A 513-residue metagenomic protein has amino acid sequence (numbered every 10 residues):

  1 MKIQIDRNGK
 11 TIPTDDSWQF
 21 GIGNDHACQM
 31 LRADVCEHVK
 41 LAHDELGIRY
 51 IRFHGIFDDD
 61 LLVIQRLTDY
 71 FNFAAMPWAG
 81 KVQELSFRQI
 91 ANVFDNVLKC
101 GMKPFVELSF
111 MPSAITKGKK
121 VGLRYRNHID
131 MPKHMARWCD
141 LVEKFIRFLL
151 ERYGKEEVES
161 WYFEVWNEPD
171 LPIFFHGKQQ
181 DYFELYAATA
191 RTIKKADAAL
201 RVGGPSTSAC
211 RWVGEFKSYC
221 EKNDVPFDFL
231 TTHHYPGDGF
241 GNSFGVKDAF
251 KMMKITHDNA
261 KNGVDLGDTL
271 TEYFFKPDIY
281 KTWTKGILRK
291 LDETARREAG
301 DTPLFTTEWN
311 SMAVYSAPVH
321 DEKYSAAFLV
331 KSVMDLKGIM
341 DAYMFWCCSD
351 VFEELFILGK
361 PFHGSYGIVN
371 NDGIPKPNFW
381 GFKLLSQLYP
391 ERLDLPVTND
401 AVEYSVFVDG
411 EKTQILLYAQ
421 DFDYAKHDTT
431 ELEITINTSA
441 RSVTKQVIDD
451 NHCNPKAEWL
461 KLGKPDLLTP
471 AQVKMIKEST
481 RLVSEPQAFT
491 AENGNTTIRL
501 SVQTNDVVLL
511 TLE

Functional and structural regions predicted by a protein language model:
M1-R49, T504, E513: Mature N-terminal, pre-catalytic/accessory segment of carbohydrate-active enzymes
G21, V97, F145, F163 (+9 more regions): Conserved, mostly hydrophobic/aromatic
Q29-H43, F148, W212-C220, A326-V333: Short, acidic/polar
H38, G237-S316, S332, D341-D350: Glycoside hydrolase catalytic-domain groove-lining segments
L46-Y280, V314: Substrate-binding cleft and catalytic face of glycoside hydrolase catalytic domains, especially the flexible beta-alpha
T306-H427: Aromatic/acidic polysaccharide-binding cleft in carbohydrate-active enzymes
D400-K464, S501-T511: Carbohydrate-binding surface patches
D466-E513: C-terminal beta-strand-rich structural cap/linker in extracellular carbohydrate-active enzymes
